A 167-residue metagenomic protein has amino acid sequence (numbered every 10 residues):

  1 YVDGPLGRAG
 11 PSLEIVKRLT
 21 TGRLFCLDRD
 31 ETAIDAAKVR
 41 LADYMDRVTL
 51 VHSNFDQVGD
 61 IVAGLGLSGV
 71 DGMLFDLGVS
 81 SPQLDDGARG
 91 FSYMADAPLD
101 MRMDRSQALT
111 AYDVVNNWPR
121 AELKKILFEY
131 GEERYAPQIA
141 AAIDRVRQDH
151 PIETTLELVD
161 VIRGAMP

Functional and structural regions predicted by a protein language model:
Y1-P167: S-adenosyl-L-methionine-dependent methyltransferase catalytic core, i.e., the SAM/SAH-binding region
